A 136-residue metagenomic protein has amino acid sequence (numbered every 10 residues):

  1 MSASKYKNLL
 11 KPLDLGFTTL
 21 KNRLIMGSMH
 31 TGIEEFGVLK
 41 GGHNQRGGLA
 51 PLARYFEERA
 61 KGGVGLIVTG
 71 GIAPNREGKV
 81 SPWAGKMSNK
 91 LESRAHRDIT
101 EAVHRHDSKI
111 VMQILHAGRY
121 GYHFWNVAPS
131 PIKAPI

Functional and structural regions predicted by a protein language model:
S2-S28, V103: N-terminal amphipathic alpha-helix/helix-capping segment at the start of soluble metabolic enzymes
L15-G16, R23-R46: N-terminal binding-site loop/beta-alpha segment at the start of enzyme catalytic domains that lines or forms
K21-N22, V64-G65, D107-K109: Loop/turn elements at helix/coil->beta-strand transitions in domains of secreted/extracellular proteins
M26, R59, G63, V103 (+1 more regions): Conserved, mostly hydrophobic/aromatic
E35-E58, G85-R105, F124: Glycine-rich anion/phosphate-binding loops
A50-N75: Catalytic domains of carbohydrate-active enzymes, especially glycoside hydrolases
L66-E92, I114-V127: Glycine-rich, proline-tolerant flexible connector loops at the mouths of alpha/beta enzymes
E101-H104, K109, L115-I136: Non-globular sequence segments
